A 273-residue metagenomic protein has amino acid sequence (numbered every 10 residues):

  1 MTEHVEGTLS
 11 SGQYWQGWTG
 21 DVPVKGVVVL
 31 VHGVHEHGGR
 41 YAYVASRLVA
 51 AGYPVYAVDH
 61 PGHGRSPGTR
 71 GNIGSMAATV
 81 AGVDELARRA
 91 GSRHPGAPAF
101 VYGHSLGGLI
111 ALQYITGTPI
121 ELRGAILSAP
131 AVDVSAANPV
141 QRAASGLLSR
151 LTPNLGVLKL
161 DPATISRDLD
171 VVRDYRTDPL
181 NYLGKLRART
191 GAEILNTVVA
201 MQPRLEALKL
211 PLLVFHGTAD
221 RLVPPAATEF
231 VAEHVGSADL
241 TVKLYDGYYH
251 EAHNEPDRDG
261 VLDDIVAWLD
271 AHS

Functional and structural regions predicted by a protein language model:
V28, G33-E36: Active-site glycine-rich loops that stabilize anionic/oxyanionic intermediates across multiple enzyme folds
H35-G38, G64-H94, V261: Catalytic nucleophile-loop/oxyanion-hole region of alpha/beta-hydrolase and closely related hydrolase-like folds
A45-G68: Conserved alpha/beta-hydrolase
H94-H104: Alpha/beta-hydrolase fold nucleophile elbow
H104-L186: Alpha/beta-hydrolase-fold enzymes
L208, V214-H216, D220: Short beta-strand/loop motif that positions the catalytic acidic residue of the alpha/beta-hydrolase fold
R221-A227: Conserved alpha/beta-hydrolase "acid-adjacent" motif
T241-S273: Catalytic active-site module of serine/aspartate enzymes centered on a nucleophile-bearing elbow/loop
